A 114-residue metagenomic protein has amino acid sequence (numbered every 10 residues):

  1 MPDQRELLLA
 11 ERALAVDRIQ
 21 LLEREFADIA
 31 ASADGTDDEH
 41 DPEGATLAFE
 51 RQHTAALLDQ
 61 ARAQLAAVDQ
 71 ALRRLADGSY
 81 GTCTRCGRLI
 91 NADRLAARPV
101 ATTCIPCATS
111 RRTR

Functional and structural regions predicted by a protein language model:
M1-D77, A97, R114: Interaction interfaces in information-processing and related assembly proteins
L14, I90, T102-T103: Short alpha-helical
G81-T84, T102: Cys/His-enriched microdomains
R85-C86, P106: Short, cysteine/histidine-rich loop/knuckle motifs that typically chelate Zn2+
N91, T109-R112: Short functional micro-motifs and their immediate structural scaffolds
A92-A96: C-terminal structural segments of small proteins and small subunits
V100-T109: Cysteine-rich micro-motifs
